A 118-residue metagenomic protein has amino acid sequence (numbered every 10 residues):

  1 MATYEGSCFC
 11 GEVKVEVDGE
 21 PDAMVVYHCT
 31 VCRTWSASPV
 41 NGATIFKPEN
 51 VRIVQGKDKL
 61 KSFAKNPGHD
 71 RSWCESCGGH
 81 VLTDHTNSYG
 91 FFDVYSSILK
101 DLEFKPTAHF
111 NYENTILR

Functional and structural regions predicted by a protein language model:
M1-R118: A short Gly-Trp-Pro
